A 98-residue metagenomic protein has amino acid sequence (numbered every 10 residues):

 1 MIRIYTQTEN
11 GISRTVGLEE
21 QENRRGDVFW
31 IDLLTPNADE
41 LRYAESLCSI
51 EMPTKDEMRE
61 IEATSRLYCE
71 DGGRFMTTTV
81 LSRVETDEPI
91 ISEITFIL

Functional and structural regions predicted by a protein language model:
M1-L98: Peripheral, non-transmembrane regulatory/ligand-interaction domains of membrane transport proteins
